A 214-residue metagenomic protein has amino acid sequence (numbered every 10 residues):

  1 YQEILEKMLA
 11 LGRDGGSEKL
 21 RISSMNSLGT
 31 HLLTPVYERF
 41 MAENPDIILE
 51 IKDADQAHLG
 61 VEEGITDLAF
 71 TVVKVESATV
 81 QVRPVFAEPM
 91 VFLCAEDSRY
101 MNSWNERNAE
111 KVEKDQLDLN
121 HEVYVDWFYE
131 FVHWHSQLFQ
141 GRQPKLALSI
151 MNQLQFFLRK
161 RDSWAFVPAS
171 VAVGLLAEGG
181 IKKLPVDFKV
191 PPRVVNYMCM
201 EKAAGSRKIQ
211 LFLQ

Functional and structural regions predicted by a protein language model:
Y1-R13: Alpha-helical "hinge/linker" immediately C-terminal to small N-terminal DNA-binding modules
S17-E76: Central regulatory/effector-binding core of bacterial HTH transcription factors
K19-S23, A69, V123, A165 (+1 more regions): Short, well-ordered beta-strand segments
L32, D162, K182-Q214: A late-sequence structural motif
D55-L119, V190-P191: Acidic, Gly/Pro-rich loop/turn segments at junctions of secondary structure
V61-E62, L117, F156-D162, Y197: Hydrophobic residues within well-ordered alpha-helices
M101-G141, S206: Secondary-structure junction motif
E130-L184: Hydrophobic hinge/microswitch elements
